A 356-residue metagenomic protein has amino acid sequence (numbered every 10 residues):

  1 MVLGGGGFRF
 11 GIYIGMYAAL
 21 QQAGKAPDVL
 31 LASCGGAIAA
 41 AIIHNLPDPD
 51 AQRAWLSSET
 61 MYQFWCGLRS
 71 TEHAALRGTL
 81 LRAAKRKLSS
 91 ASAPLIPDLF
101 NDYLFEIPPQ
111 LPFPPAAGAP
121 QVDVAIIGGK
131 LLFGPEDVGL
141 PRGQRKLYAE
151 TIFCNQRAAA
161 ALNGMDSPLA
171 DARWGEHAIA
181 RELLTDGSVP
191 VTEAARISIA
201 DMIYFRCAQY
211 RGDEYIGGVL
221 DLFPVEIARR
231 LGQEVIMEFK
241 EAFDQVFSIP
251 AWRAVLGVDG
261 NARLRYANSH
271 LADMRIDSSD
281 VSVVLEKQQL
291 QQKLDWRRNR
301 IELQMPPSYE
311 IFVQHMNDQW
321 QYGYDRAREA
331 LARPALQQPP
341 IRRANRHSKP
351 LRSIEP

Functional and structural regions predicted by a protein language model:
M1-L30, A41-P356: Patatin-like phospholipase
C34: Catalytic nucleophile serine of serine hydrolases, specifically the conserved "nucleophile elbow" pentapeptide
A37-A39: Transmembrane-helix signature of multi-pass solute transporters
